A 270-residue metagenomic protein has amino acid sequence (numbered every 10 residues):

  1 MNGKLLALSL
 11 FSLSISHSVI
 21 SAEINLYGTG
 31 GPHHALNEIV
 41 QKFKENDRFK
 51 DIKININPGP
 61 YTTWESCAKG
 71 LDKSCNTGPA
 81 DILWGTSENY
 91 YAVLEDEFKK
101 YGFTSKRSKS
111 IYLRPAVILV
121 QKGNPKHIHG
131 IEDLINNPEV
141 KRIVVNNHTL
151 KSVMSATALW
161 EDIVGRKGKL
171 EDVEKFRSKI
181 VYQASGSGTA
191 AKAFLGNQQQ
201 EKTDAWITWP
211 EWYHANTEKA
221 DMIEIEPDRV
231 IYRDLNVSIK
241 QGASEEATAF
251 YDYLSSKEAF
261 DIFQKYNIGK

Functional and structural regions predicted by a protein language model:
M1-A7: Bacterial N-terminal signal peptides that target proteins for export
A22-L94: Early extracytoplasmic/lumenal segment of secretory-pathway proteins
Q41-R48, I131-S185: Ligand-binding cleft/hinge of the Venus flytrap
W64, L159-P227: Ligand-binding pocket segment of bilobal, Venus flytrap-like solute-binding proteins
N89-S152, A156-L159: A conserved helix-loop-strand patch within extracytoplasmic ligand-binding domains of the periplasmic binding
L113-P115, H214-D252: Periplasmic-binding protein-like
N146-H148, L254-K270: Periplasmic-binding protein-like
